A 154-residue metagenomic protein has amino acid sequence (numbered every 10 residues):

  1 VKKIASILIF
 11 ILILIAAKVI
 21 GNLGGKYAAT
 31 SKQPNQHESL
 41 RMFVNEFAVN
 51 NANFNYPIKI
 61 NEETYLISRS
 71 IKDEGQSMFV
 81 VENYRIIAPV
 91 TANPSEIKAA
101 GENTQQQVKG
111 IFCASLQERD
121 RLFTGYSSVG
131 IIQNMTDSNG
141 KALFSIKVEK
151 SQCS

Functional and structural regions predicted by a protein language model:
V1-K3: N-terminal hydrophobic targeting signals that begin at the initiator methionine
A5-N22: Hydrophobic membrane-insertion alpha-helices, especially the h-region of bacterial N-terminal signal peptides
I11, S31, N35-S39, S95 (+3 more regions): Alpha-helix boundary/N-cap detector
K26-S77, I87: N-proximal, solvent-exposed amphipathic alpha-helical segments enriched in charged/polar residues
I67-L122: Mature extracytoplasmic domains of secretory-pathway proteins
Y84-A88, M135-N139, V148: A mature extracytoplasmic/lumenal domain signature
V108-F144: A short amphipathic beta-strand at an alpha->beta junction
L143-S154: Short, low-complexity, Pro/Ser/Thr/Gly-rich segments in the mature regions of secreted, periplasmic
